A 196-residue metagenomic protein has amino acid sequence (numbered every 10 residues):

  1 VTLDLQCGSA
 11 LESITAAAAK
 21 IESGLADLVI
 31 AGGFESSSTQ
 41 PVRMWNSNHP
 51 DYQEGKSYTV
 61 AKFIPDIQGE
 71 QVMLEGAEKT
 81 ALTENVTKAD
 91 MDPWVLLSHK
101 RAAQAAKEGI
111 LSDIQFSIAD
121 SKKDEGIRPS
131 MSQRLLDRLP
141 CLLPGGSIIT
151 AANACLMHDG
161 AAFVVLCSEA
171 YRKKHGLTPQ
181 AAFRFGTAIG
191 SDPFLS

Functional and structural regions predicted by a protein language model:
V1-D27, I67-V72, S130-L156: Conserved catalytic cysteine-centered active-site region of acyl-thioester-dependent Claisen-condensing enzymes
L5-E35, A81-L111, V164-A170: Active-site-proximal alpha-helical scaffold in enzymes
D27-V29, S147, F163-V164, Q180-A182: Structural motif
L28-K79: Flexible glycine-/small-residue-enriched beta->alpha junction loops that bind anionic phosphate/pyrophosphate groups
G33-P41, A119, I189-L195: Acyl-CoA/ACP chain-elongation machinery
L74-T83, R184-A188: A short small-residue
D90-K174: N-terminal extracellular/periplasmic Venus flytrap/periplasmic-binding protein-like
E169-S196: Glycine- and Gly-Pro-enriched alpha-helical subdomains that act as flexible, kink-prone "lid/hinge" or packing modules
